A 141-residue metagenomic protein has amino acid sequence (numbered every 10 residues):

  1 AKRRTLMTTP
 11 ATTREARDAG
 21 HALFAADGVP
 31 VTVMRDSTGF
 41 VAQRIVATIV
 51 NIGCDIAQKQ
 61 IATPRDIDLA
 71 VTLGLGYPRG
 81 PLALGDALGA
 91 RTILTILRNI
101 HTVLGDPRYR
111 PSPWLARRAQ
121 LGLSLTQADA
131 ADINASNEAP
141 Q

Functional and structural regions predicted by a protein language model:
A1-Q141: NAD(P)-dependent Rossmann-like dehydrogenase/reductase catalytic/cofactor-binding core
